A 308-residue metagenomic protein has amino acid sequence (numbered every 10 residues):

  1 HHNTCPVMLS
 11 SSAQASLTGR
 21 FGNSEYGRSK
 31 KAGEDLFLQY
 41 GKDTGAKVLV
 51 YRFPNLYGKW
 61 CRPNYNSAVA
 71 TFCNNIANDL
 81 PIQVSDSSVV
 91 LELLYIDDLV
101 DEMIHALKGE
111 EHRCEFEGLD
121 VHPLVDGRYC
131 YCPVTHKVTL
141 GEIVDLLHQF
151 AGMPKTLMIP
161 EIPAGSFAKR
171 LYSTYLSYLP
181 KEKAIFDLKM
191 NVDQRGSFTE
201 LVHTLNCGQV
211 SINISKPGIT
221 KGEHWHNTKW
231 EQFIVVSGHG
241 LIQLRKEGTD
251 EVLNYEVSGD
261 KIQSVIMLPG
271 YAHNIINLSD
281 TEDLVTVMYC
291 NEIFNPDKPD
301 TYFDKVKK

Functional and structural regions predicted by a protein language model:
H1-K31, G41-T44, L49-Y51: Conserved Rossmann-fold NAD(P)-dependent oxidoreductase catalytic core, especially the SDR/UDP-sugar
D35-W60, L80-V89, L124-D126: Conserved beta-loop-beta element that borders a ligand/cofactor-binding pocket
C61-T71, S88-G109, R113, G141-D145: Substrate-positioning beta->alpha
G109-K189: Mid/C-terminal beta-alpha module of Rossmann-like enzyme folds, strongest in SDR-family dehydrogenases/epimerases
K183-E223: A short glycine-rich, His/Asp/Glu-containing loop-to-beta-strand
T228-E247: Glycine- and acidic-residue-biased ligand/ion/polar-headgroup-sensing regions
K246-Y271: Short acidic-glycine-tyrosine-enriched beta hairpin
G248-E251, I276-K308: Double-stranded beta-helix
